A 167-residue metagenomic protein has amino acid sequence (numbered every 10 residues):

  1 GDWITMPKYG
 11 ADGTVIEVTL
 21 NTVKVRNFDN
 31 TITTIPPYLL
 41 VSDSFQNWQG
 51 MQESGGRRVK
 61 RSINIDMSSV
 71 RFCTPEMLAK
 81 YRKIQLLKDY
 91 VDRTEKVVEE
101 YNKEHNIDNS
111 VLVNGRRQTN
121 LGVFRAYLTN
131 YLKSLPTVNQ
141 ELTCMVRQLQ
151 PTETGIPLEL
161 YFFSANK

Functional and structural regions predicted by a protein language model:
D2-D108: Soluble accessory domains appended to multi-pass membrane transport proteins
C73-K83, K88-K167: Membrane-proximal, solvent-exposed terminal domains/tails of membrane-associated proteins
